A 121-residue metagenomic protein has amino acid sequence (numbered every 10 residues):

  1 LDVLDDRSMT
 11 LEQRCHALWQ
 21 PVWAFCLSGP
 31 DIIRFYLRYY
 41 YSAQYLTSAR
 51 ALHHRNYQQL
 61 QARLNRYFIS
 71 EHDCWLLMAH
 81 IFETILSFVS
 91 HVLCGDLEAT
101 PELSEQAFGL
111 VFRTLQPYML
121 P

Functional and structural regions predicted by a protein language model:
L1, L64-N65, L115: Hydrophobic residues within well-ordered, non-membrane alpha-helices that form the packing/core of soluble catalytic
L1-D2, L86: Amphipathic repeat-derived elements
D2-D5, Y36-A43: Short linear capping/connector segments at secondary-structure termini
D2-S28, I81: Hydrophobic alpha-helical connector segments
L11-R14, N56, L103: An acidic site on a long C-lobe helix of protein kinase domains
P21-D31, A43-I69, W75-A79, G109: Amphipathic alpha-helical packing segments from all-alpha helical-bundle domains
R34-R38, R50, R66-V111, Y118-P121: Hydrophobic/aromatic-rich alpha-helical bundle segments in the mid-to-C-terminal region
